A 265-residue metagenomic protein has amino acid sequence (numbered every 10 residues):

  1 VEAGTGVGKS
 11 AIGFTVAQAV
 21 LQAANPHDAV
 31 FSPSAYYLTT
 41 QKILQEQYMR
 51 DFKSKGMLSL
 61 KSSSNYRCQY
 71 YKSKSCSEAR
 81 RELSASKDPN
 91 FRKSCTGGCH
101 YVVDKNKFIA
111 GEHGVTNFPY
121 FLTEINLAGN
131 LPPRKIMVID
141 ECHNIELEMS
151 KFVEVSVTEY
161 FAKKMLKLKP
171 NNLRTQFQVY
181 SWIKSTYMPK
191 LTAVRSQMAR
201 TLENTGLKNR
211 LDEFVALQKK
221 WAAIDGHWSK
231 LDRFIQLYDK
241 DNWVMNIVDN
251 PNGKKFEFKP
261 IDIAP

Functional and structural regions predicted by a protein language model:
V1-T5, S54-F91, I125-I136, E141-P265: Conserved coupling segment at the C-terminus of the helicase ATP-binding
G8-A19: Motif I (Walker A/P-loop) of helicase-class P-loop NTPases
A11, E46, T123, L147: Alpha-helical elements of the RecA-like P-loop NTPase motor core of helicases
I12, D28-Y71: Conserved Walker A/P-loop ATP-binding site and its immediately adjacent core in helicase/helicase-like ATPase domains
A19-A23, D51, E124, L168: Active-site catalytic microenvironments for nucleophilic, acid-base chemistry
S34-Y36, G56, E112-G114, R134-M137: Beta-sheet entry/capping signal
Q41-K42, T116-Y120, E141: A short beta-strand-to-loop transition that corresponds to the Sensor-1 phosphate-sensing loop of AAA+ P-loop ATPases
S94-I109, H113-K135: Conserved RecA-like ASCE ATPase "motif II neighborhood" in helicase/translocase motors
